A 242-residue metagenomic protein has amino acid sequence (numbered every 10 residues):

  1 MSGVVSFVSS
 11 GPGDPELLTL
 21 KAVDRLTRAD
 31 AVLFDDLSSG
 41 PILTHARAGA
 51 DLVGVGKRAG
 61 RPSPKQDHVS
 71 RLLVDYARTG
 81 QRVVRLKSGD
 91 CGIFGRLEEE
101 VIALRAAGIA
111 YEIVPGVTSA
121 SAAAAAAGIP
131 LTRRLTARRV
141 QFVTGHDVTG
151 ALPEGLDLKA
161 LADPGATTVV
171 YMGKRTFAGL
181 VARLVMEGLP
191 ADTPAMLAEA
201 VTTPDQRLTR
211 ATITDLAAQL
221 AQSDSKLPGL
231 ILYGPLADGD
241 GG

Functional and structural regions predicted by a protein language model:
M1-P15, L20-V117, A122, D215-A218 (+1 more regions): Class I S-adenosyl-L-methionine
S2-V5, R78-V83, R96, R139 (+1 more regions): A contiguous loop/helix-start segment that scaffolds small-molecule binding in enzyme catalytic cores
P12-G13, L37, S88-G89, A126 (+3 more regions): Residue-level signal for pocket-adjacent positions within structured domains
A50-K57, G108-E112, L131-Q141, G188-L197: Short hydrophobic/aromatic-enriched beta-strand-loop microsegments
R105, A125, V185: Short polybasic/polar patches that bind polyanions
S119-T132: Structured adenosyl-cofactor binding patch, chiefly the S-adenosyl-L-methionine
